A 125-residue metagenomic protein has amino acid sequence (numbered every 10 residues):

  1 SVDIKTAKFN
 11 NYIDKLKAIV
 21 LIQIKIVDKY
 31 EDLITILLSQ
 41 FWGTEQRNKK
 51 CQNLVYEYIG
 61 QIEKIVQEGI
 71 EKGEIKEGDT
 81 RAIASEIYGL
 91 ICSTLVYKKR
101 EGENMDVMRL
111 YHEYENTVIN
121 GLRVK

Functional and structural regions predicted by a protein language model:
V2-K29, I83-I87, Y111: Hydrophobic alpha-helical connector segments
K8-F9, Y30, T44, K125: Short coil/turn helix-boundary motifs
L21-K25, G60-K72, L90, Y97 (+1 more regions): C-terminal peripheral helix-coil segments that are non-catalytic and often amphipathic
I26-K29, Q46-K72, R81-S85, H112: Amphipathic alpha-helical packing segments from all-alpha helical-bundle domains
V27-Q46, V96: Amphipathic alpha-helical segments used for helix-helix packing
T35-L37, K50, G78, K99: Short, hydrophobic secondary-structure boundary micro-motifs
